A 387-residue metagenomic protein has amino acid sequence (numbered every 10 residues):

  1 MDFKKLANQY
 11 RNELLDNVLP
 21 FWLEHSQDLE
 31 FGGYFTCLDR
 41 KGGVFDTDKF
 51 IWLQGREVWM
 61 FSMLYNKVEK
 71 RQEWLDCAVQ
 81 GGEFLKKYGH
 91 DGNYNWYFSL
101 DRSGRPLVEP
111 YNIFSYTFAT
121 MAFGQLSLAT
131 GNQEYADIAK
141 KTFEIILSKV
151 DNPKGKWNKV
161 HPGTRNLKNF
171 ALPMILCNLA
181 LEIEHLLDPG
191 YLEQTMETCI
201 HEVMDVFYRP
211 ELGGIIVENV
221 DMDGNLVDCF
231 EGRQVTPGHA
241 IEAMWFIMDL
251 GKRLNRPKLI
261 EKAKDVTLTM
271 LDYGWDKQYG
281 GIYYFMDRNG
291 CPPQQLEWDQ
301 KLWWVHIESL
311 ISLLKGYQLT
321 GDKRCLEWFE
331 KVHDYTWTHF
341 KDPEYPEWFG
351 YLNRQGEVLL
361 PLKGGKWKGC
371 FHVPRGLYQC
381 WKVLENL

Functional and structural regions predicted by a protein language model:
M1-L387: Glycan-recognition and catalytic cores of secretory/periplasmic carbohydrate-active enzymes
